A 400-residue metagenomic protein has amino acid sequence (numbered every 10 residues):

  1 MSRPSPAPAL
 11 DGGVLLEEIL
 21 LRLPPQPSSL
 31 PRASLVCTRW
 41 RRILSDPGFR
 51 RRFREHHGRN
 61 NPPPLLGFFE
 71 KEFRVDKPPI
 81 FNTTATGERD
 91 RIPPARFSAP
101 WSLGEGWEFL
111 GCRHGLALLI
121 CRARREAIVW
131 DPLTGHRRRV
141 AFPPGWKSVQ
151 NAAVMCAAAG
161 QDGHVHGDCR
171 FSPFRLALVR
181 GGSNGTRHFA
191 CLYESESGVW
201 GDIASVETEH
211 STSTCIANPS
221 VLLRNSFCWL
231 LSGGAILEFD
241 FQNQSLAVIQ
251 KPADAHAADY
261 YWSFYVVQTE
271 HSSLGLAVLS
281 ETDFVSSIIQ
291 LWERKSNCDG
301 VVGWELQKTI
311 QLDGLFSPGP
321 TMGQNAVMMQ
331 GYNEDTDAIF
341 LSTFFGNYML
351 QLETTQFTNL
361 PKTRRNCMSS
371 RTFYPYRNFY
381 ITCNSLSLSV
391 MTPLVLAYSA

Functional and structural regions predicted by a protein language model:
M1-A400: N-terminal entry/capping and adjacent linker segments that precede and initiate structured domains
